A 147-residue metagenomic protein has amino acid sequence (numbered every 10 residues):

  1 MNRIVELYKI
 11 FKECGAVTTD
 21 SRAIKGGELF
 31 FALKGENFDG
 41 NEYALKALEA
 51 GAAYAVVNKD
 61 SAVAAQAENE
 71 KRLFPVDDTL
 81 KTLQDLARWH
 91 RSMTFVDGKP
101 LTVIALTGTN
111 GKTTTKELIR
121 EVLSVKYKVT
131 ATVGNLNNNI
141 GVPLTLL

Functional and structural regions predicted by a protein language model:
M1-D85, W89: N-terminal leader/targeting and accessory segments in enzymes
K81-L147: Phosphate-binding loop of NTP-binding sites
